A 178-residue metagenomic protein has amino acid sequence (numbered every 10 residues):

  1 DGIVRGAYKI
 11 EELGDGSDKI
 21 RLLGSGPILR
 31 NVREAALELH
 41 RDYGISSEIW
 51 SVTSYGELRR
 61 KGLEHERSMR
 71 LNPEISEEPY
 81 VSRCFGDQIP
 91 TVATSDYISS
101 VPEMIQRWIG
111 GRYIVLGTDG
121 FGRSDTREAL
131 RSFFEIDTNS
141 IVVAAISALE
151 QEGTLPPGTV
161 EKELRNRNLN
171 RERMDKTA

Functional and structural regions predicted by a protein language model:
D1-A178: Thiamine diphosphate
